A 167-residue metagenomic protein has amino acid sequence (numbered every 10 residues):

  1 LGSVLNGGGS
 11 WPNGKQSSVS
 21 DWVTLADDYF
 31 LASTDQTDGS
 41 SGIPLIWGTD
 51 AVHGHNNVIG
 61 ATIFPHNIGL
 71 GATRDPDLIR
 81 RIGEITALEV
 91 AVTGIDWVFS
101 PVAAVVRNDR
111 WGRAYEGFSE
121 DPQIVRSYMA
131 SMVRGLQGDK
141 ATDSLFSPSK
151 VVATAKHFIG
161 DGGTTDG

Functional and structural regions predicted by a protein language model:
L1-G167: Glycoside hydrolase catalytic-domain context in secreted enzymes
